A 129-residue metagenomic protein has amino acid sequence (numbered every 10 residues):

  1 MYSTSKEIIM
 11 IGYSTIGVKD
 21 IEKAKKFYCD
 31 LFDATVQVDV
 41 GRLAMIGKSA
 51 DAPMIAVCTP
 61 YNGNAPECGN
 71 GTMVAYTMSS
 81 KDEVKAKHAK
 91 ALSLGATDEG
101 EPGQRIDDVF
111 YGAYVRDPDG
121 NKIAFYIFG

Functional and structural regions predicted by a protein language model:
M1-E7, H88-G129: Vicinal oxygen chelate
M1-K25, A52, V74-Y76, G129: N-terminal beta-strand motif that seeds the catalytic metal site of vicinal oxygen chelate
I11-K19, S49, A65-K90, Y111-R116: Vicinal oxygen chelate
E22-L31, A113, K122: Conserved active-site alpha-helix within GNAT-family acetyltransferase domains
A24, Y28, V84, A91: Hydrophobic pocket/interface hotspot
D30-Q37, A96-T97: Conserved acetyl-CoA-binding loop of GNAT-fold acetyltransferases
T35-G69, I123-I127: Conserved short beta-strand elements that form part of the metal-binding/catalytic scaffold of enzyme active sites
C58, A75-T77, E101-P102, Y126: A cross-family glycoside hydrolase active-site/sugar-binding cleft signature
